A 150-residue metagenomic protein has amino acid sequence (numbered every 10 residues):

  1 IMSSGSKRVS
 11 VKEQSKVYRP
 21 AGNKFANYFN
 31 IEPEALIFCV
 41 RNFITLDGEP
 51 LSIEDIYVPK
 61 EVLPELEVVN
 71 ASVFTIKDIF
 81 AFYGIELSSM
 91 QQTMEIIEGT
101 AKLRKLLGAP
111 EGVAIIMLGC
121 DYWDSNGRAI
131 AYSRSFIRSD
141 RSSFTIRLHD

Functional and structural regions predicted by a protein language model:
I1-D150: All-alpha effector-binding/dimerization core of bacterial HTH-type transcriptional repressors
